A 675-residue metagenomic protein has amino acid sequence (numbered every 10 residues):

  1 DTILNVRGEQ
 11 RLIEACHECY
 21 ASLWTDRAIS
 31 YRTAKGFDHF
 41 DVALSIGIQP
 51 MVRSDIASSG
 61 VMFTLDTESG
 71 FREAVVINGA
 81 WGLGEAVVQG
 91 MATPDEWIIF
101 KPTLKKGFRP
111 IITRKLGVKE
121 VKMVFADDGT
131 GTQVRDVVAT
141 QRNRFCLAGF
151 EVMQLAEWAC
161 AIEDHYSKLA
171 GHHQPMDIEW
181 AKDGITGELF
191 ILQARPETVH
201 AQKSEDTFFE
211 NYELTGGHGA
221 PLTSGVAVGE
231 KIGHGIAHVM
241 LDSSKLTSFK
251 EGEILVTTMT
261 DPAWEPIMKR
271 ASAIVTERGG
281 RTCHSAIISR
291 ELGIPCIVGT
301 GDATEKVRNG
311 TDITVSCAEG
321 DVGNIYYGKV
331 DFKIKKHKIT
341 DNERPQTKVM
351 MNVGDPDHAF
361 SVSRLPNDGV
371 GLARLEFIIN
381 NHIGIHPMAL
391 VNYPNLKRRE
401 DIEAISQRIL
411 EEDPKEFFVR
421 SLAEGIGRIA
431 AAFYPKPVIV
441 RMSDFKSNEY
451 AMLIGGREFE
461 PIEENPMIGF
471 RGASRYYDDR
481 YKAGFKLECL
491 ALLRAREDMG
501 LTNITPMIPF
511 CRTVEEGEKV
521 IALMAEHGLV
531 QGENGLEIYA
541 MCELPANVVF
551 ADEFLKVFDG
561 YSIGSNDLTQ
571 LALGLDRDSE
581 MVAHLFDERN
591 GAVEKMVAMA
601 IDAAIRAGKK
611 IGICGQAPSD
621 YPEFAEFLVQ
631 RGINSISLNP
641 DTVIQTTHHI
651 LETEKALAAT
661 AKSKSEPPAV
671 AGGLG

Functional and structural regions predicted by a protein language model:
D1-S69, A80, G131-L169: Extended, highly charged
T2-S30, S54-D127, L192-T223, R270-E277 (+5 more regions): Extended active-site and interfacial segments that coordinate phosphate-rich ligands in large catalytic machineries
E9-Q10, M51-A57, D66-S69, G79-A86 (+21 more regions): Short, glycine-/Ser/Thr-/acidic-enriched flexible segments
D55, A159, H337-K664: Conserved alpha/beta-domain cores
A74-D177, A181-D183, V226-E230, T257 (+3 more regions): Conserved catalytic alpha/beta cores of large enzymes that bind or transform nucleotide phosphates and polynucleotides
I178-W180, T186-P196, E626-F627: A short beta-strand motif that forms the metal-chelation/ATP-contact edge of phosphoryl-transfer active sites
I185, E197-V199, L222, V226 (+3 more regions): Acidic, glycine-rich flexible loop/linker segments
K662-G675: Intrinsic disorder/low-complexity segments
